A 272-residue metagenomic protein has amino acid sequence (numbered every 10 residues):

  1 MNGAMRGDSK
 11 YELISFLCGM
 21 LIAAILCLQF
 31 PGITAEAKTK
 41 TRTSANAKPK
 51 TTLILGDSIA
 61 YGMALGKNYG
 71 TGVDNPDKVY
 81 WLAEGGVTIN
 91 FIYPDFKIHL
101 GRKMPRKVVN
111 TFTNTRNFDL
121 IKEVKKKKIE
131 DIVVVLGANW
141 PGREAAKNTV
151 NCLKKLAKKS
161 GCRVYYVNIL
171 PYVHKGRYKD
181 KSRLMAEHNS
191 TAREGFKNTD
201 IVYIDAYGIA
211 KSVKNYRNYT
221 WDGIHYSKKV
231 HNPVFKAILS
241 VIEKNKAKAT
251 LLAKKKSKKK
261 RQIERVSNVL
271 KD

Functional and structural regions predicted by a protein language model:
M1-Y11: N-terminal secretory signal peptides that target proteins for export/translocation
L17-Q29: Bacterial N-terminal signal peptides
C27-N46: Sec-dependent signal peptide cleavage junction
K50-N148: Conserved SGNH/GDSL esterase-like catalytic core that processes O-acyl groups on lipids and polysaccharides
A64, N68, K125, G137 (+3 more regions): Sec-exported extracytoplasmic/periplasmic mature domains
V135-N139, L156-A186: Active-site segments of SGNH/GDSL-like serine hydrolases that catalyze O-acetyl group transfer/hydrolysis on lipids
A145-K154, K181-N189: Charged helix-capping and loop-helix junction motifs
Y172-D272: Catalytic His-Asp segment of secreted/periplasmic serine-dependent ester chemistry enzymes
